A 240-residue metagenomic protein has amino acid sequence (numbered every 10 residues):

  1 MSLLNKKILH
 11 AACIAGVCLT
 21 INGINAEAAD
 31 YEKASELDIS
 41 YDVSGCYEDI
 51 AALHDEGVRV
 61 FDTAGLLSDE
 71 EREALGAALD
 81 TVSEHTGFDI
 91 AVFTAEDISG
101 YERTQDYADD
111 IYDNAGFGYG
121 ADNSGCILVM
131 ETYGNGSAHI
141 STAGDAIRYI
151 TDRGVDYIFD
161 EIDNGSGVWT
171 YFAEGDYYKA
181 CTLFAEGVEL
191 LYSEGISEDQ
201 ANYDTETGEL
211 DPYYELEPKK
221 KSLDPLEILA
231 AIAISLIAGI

Functional and structural regions predicted by a protein language model:
S2-I240: A structural boundary signal for the start of the first folded domain, especially the loop/turn and N-capping region
